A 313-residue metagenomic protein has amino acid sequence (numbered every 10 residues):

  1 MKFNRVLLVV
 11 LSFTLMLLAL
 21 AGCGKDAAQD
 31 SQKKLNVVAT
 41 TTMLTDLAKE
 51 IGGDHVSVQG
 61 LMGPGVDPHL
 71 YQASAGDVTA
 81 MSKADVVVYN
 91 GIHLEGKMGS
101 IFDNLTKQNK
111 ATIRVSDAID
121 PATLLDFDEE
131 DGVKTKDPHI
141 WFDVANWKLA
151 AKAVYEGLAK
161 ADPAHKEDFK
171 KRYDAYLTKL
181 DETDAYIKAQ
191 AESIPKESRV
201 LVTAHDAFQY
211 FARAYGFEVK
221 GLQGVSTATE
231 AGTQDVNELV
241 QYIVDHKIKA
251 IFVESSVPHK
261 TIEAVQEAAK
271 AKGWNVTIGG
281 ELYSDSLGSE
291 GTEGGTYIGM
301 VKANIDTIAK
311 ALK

Functional and structural regions predicted by a protein language model:
K2, V9, A19, C23-K313: Extracytoplasmic metal-acquisition and chelation regions
L7-L15: Sec-dependent signal peptide hydrophobic core
